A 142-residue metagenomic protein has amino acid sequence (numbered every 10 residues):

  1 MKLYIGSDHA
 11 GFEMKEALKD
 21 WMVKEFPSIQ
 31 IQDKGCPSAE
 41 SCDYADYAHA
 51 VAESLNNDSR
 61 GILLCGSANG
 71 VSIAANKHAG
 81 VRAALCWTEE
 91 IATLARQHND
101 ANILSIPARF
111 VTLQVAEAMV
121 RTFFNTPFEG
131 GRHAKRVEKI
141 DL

Functional and structural regions predicted by a protein language model:
K2-L3, D58-G61, G80-R82: Short active-site oxyanion
Y4-G6, A10-E13, E89-L142: C-terminal binding/interaction regions
G6, K34-C36, C86: Conserved beta-strand termini and adjacent loop/short-helix elements that scaffold enzyme active sites in alpha/beta
E13-K24: Short, solvent-exposed amphipathic alpha-helices that sit in or adjacent to ligand/effector-binding or catalytic
K15-E16, S72-A74, V115-A116: Short glycine-/acidic-enriched loop or helix-start segments at secondary-structure transitions that form or flank
I29-S41: A short beta-strand-loop structural module common to alpha/beta enzyme folds
D46-S67: Short, structured active-site "lid" loops
L63-R109: Mid-chain, well-packed structural core segment of small domains
